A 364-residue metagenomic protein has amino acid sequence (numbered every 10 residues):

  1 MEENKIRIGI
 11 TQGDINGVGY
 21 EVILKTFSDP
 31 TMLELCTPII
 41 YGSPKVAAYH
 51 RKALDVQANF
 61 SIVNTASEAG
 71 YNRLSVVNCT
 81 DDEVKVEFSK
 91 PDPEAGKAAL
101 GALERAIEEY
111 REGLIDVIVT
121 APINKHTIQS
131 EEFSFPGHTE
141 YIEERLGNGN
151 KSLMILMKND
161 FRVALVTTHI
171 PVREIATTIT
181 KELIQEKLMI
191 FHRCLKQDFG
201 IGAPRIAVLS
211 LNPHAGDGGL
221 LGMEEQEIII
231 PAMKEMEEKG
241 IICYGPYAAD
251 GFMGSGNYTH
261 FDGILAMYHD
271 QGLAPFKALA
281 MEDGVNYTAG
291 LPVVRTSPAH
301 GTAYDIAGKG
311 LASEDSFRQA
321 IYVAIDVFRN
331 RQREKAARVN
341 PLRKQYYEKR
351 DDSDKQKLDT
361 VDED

Functional and structural regions predicted by a protein language model:
M1-H138, T178, E182-M267, Q271-K277 (+4 more regions): Contiguous, glycine/small-aliphatic-enriched amphipathic segments in soluble metabolic enzymes
Q129-L153: Glycine/threonine-rich beta-strand-loop-alpha-helix active-site module that forms ligand/phosphate-binding
R145-F161, A289-D305: Short, flexible loop segments at boundaries between secondary-structure elements
L156-E186: Ligand-binding beta-strand-loop-alpha-helix segment within the catalytic cores of soluble metabolic enzymes
